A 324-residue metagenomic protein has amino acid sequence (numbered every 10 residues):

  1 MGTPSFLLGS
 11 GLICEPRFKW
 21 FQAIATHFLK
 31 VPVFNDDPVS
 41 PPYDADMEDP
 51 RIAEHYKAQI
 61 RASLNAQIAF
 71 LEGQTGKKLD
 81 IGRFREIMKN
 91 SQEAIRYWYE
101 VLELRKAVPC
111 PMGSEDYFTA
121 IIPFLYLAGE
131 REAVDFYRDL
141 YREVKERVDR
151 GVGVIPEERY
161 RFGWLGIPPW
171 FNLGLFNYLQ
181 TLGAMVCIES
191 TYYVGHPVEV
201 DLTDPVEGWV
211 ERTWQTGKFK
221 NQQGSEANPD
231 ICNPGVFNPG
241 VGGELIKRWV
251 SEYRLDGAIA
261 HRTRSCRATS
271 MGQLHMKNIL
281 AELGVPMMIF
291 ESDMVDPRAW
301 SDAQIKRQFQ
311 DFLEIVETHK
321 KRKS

Functional and structural regions predicted by a protein language model:
M1, A62-R85, W214-G240, V316-S324: Extended, charge-rich low-complexity interaction segments
M1-F70: Gly/lys/ser-thr-rich phosphate-binding loops in alpha/beta enzymes that coordinate phosphoanhydride or phosphate groups
S10-R17, L165-N172, R264-M271: Gly/Ser/Thr-rich loops at beta-strand to alpha-helix junctions that form or flank small-molecule/cofactor-binding
P42-M47, G195-L202, R298-S301: Short, charged, surface-exposed secondary-structure boundary motifs
K57-P197, G235: A charged, amphipathic alpha-helical module
G166-N238, G242-L245: Redox- and metal-dependent alpha/beta enzyme cores, enriched for Fe-S-associated oxidoreductases and cofactor-handling
V236-G284, M288: C-terminal hydrophobic structural anchor segments that stabilize assembly/packing rather than catalytic chemistry
K277, A281, M288-S324: C-terminal regions of proteins
